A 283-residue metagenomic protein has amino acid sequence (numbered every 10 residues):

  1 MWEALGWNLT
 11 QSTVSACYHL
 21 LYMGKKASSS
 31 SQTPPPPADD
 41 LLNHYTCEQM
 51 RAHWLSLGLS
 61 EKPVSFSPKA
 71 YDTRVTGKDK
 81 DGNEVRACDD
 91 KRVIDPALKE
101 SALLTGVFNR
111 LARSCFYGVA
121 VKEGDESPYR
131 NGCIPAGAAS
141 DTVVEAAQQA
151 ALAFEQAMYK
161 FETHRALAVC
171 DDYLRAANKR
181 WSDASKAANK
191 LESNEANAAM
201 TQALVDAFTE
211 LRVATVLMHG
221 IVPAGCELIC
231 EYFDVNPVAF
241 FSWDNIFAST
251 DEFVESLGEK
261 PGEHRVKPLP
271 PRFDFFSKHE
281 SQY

Functional and structural regions predicted by a protein language model:
W2-S12, Y45: Secondary-structure transition/capping motifs at alpha-helix termini and the adjoining loop/turn into the next element
W7, C47-R51, L59-P63, R110-P128 (+4 more regions): Intrinsically disordered or highly flexible coil/loop and linker segments, enriched in small and charged/polar residues
S12-C17, C230-Y232: Beta-strand segments within the central parallel beta-sheet cores of soluble alpha/beta enzyme folds
Y18-A136, A239, E255: Catalytic adenosine-cofactor/nucleotide-binding cores of aminoacyl-tRNA synthetases and other
P36-P37, A150-A153, R212-A214, E231: Short hydrophobic "helix-edge" motifs at membrane interfaces and signal-peptide entry regions
L41-T46, V75, D89-V107, A138-A147 (+2 more regions): Secondary-structure capping and boundary motifs in well-ordered enzyme cores
D81-V85, A112-F154, L174, N178-A196: Conserved, charged catalytic cores of large soluble enzymes
D171-Y283: Basic, alpha-helical terminal appendages of large translation-related enzymes
